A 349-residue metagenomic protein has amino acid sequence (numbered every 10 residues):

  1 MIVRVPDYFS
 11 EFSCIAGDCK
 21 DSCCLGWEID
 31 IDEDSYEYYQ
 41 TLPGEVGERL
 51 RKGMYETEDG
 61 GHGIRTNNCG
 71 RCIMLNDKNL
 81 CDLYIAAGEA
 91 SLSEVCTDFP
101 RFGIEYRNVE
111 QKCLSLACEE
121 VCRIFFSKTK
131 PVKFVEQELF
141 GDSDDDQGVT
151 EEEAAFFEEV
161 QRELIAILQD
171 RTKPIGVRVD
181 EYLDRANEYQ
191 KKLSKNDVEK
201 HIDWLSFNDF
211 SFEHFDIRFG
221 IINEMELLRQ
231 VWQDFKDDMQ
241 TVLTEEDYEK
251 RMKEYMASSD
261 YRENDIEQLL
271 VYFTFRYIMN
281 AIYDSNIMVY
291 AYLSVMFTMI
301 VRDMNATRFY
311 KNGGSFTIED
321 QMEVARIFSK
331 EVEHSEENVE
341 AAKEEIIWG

Functional and structural regions predicted by a protein language model:
M1-C19, R51-S93, E110: Immediate flanking context of iron-sulfur cluster ligation sites
M1-E48: General N-terminal leader/first-domain-start detector
E11-D18, P131-E136, T244, L269-T274: Short, compositionally biased low-complexity segments
A16, K20, F157, Q161 (+1 more regions): Short runs of predominantly hydrophobic/aromatic residues within well-ordered alpha helices that form helix-helix
G17, S22, G26-W27, L75 (+3 more regions): General secretory precursor processing signal
N79, A86-D180: Internal, well-ordered alpha/beta segment that forms a basic, Gly-enriched binding/recognition surface
T172-G349: Hydrophobic, aromatic-lined core segments that form the binding pocket/scaffold for planar heteroaromatic ligands
